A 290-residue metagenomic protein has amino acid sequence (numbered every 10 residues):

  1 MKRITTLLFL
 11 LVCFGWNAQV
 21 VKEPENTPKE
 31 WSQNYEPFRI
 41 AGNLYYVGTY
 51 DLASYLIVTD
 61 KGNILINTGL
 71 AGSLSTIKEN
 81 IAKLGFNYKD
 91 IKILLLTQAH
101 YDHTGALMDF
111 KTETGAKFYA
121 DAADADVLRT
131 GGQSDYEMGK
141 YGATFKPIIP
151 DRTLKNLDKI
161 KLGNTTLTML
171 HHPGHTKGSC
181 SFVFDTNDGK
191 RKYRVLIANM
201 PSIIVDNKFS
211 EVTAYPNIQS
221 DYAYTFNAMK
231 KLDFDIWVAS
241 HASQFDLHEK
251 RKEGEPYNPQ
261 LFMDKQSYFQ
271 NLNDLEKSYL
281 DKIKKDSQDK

Functional and structural regions predicted by a protein language model:
M1-V20: Bacterial Sec-dependent N-terminal signal peptides
V20-N26, Q33-N34, R39-A41, D90 (+3 more regions): Metallo-beta-lactamase
E30-L84, Y88, F182-I203: Conserved beta-strand hairpin/beta-sheet module of binuclear metal-dependent hydrolase folds, prominently
L44, G72-S75, A82-K159, M263 (+1 more regions): Active-site HxH/HxHxD metal-binding segment of metal-dependent hydrolases
G62, K89-K92, T114-K117, T165-L167 (+2 more regions): Loop/turn elements at helix/coil->beta-strand transitions in domains of secreted/extracellular proteins
I66-T68, I91-H100, F118-D121, H172-P173 (+2 more regions): Active-site neighborhood of phospho(di)ester-bond hydrolases with catalytic His/Asp-centered motifs
A71-G72, K159-K161, T166-R251, F262: Metallo-beta-lactamase
Q260, D264-K290: C-terminal regulatory/interaction regions
